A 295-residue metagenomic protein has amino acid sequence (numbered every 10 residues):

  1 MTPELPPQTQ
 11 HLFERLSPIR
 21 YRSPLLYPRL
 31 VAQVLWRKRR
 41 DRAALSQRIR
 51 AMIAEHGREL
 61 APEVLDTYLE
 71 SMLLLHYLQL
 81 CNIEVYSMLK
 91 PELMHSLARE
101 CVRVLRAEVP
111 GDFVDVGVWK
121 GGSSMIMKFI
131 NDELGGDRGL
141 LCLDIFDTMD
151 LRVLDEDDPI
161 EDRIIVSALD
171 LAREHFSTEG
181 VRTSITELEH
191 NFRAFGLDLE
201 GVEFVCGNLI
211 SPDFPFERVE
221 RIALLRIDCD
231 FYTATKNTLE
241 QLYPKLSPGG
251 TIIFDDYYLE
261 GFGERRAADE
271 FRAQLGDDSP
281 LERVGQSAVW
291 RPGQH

Functional and structural regions predicted by a protein language model:
M1-C81: Membrane-proximal basic amphipathic "stem/tether" segments
L5-Q8, L12, L93, S184 (+1 more regions): Alpha-helical structural motif
R58, L65-P91, C101-V102, A107-H295: S-adenosylmethionine/decaboxylated-SAM
M94-A98: Long, hydrophobic/aromatic-enriched structural stretches that serve as scaffold segments
